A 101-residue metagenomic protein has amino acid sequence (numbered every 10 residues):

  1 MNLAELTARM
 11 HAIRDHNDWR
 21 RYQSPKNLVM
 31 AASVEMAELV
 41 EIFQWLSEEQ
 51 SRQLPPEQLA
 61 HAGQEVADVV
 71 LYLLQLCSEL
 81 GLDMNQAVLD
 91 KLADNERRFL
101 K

Functional and structural regions predicted by a protein language model:
M1-K101: Flexible "arm" and connector segments at domain edges
